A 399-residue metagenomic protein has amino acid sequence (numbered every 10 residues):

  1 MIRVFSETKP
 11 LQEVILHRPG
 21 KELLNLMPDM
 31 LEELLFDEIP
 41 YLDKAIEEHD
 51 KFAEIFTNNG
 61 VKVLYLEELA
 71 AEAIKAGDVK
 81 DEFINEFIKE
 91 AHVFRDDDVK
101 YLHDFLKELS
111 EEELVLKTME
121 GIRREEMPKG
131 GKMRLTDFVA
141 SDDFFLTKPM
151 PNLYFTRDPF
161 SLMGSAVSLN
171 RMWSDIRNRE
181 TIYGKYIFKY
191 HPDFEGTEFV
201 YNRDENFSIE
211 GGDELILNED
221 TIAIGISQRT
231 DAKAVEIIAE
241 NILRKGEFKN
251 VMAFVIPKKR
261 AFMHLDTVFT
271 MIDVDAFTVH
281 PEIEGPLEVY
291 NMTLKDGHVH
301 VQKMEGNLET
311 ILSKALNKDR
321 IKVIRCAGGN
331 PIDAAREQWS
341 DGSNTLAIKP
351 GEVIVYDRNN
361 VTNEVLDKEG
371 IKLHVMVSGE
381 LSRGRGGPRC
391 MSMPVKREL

Functional and structural regions predicted by a protein language model:
M1-L399: The feature marks the mature, well-folded catalytic cores of soluble enzymes
